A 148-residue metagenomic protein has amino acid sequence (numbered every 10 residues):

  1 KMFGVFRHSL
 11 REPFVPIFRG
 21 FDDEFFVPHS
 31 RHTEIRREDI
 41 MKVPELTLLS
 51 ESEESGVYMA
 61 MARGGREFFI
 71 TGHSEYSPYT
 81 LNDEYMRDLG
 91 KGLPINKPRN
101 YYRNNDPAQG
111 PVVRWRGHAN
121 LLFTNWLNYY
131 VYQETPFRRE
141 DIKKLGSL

Functional and structural regions predicted by a protein language model:
K1-T80, G146-S147: Pocket-forming structural segment of enzyme catalytic cores
G65, S74-L148: Acyltransferase
